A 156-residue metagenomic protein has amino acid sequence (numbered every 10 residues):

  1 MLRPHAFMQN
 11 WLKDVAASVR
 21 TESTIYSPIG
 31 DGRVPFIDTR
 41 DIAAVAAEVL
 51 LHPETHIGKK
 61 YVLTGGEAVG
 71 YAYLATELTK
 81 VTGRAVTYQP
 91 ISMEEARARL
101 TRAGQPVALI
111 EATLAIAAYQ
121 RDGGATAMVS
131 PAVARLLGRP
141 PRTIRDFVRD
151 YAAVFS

Functional and structural regions predicted by a protein language model:
M1-T87, I91-E94, A98-A103, A108-L109: Oxidoreductase cofactor-interface core, primarily capturing Rossmann-like NAD(P)-dependent enzymes
E94-S156: A hydrophobic C-terminal alpha-helical subdomain
